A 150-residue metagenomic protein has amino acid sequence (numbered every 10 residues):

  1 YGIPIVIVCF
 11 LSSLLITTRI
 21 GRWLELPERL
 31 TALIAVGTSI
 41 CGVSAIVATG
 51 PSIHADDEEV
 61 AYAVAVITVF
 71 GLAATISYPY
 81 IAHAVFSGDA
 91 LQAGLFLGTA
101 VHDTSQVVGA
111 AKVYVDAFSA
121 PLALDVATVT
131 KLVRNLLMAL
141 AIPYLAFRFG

Functional and structural regions predicted by a protein language model:
Y1, Y80-Q92, V113-V126: Helix-coil boundary and interhelical linker segments in multi-pass alpha-helical membrane proteins
Y1-L11, A35-T38, Q92-A100, T128-L137: Structural signature of hydrophobic alpha-helical transmembrane segments
Y1-T18, A61-A73: Entry/N-cap segments of selected transmembrane alpha helices and their immediately preceding amphipathic helices
S13, T17, A74, Y78 (+3 more regions): Alpha-helical transmembrane segments of multipass membrane proteins
L15-P27, V47-S52, Y144-G150: C-terminal ends of transmembrane helices
I20, L24-E28, D57, V85-A90 (+2 more regions): Membrane-interfacial segments
E28-A74, Q92-D116: Alpha-helical membrane segments and immediately flanking helix-loop junctions that form or couple to the substrate/ion
F118-G150: Oxyanion-binding "anion nests"
